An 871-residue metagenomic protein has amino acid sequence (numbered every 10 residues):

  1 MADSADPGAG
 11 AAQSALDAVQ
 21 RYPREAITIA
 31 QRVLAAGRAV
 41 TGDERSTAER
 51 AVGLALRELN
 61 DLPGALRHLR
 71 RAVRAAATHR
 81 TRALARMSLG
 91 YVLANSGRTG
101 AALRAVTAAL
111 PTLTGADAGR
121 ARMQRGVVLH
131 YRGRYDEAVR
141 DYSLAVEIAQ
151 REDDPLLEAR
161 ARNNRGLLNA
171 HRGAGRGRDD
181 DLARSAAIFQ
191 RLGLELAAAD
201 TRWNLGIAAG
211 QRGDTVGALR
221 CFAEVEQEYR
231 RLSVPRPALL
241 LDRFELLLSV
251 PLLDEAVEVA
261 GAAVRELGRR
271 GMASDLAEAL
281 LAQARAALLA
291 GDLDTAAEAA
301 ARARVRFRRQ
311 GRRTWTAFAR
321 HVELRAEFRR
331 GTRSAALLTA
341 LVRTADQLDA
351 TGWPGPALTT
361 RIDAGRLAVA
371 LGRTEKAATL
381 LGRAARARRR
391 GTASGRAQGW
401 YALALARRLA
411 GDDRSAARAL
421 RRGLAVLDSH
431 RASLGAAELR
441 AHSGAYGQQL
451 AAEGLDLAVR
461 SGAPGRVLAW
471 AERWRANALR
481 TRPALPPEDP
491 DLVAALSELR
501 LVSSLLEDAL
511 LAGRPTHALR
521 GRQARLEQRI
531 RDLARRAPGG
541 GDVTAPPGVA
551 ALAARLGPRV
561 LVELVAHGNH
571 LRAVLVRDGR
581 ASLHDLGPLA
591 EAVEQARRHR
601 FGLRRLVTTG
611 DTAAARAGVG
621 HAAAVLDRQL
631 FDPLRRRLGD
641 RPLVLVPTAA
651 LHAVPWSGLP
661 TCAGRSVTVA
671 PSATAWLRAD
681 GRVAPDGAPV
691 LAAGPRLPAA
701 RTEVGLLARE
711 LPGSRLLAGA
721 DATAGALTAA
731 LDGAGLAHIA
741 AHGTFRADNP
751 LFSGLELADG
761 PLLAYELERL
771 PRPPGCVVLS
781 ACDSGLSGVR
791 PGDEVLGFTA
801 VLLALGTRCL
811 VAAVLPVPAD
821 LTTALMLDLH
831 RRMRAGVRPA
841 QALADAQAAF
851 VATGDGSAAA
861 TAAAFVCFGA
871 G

Functional and structural regions predicted by a protein language model:
A2-S4, G382, A397, D413-C662 (+2 more regions): Amphipathic alpha-helical protein-protein interaction segments
D6, E44, T81, D117 (+12 more regions): Structural signature of alpha-solenoid helical repeat junctions
A9, T47, L84-R86, R120 (+13 more regions): Residue register of alpha-helical TPR repeats
R21, N60, G97, G133 (+9 more regions): Residue-level detector of the short coil/turn that links helix A to helix B within each tetratricopeptide repeat
Q31-A35, R70-R74, T107-T112, S143-D153 (+8 more regions): Amphipathic alpha-helical segments of tetratricopeptide repeats
P547-G871: Catalytic cores of enzymes
